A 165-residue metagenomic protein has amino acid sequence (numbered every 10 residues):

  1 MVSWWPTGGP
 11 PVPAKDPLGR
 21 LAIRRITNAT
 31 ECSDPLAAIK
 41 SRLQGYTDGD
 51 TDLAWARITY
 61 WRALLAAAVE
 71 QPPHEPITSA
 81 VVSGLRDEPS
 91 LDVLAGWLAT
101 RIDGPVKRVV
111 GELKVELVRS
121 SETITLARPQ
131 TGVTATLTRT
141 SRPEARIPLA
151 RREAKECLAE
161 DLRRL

Functional and structural regions predicted by a protein language model:
M1-L165: Extended, well-folded catalytic/binding cores that form a central cleft or groove in large enzyme and scaffold domains
